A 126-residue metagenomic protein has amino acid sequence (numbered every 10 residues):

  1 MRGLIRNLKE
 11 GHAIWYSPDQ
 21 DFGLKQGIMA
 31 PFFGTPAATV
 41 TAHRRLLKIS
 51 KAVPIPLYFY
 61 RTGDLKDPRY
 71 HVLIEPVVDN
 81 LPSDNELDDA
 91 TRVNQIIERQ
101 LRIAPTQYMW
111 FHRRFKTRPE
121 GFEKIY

Functional and structural regions predicted by a protein language model:
R2-Y126: Non-catalytic C-terminal accessory region of glycerolipid acyltransferases and related lyso-lipid remodeling enzymes
